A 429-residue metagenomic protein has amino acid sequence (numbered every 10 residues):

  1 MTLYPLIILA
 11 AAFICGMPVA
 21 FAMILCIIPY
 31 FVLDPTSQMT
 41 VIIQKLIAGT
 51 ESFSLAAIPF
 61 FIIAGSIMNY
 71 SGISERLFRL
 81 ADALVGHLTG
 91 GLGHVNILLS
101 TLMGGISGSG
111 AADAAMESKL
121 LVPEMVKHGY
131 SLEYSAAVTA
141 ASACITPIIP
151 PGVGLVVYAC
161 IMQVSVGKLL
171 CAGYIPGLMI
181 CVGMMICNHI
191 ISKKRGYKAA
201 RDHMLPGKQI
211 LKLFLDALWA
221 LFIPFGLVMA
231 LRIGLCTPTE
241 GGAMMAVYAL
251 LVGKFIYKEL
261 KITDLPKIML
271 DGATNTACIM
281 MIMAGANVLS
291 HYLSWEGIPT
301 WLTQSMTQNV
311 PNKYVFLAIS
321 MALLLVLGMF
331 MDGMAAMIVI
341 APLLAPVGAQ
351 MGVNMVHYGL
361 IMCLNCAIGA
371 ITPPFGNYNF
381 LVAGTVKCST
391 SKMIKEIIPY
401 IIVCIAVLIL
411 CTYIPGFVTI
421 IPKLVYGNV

Functional and structural regions predicted by a protein language model:
M1-V429: Alpha-helical transmembrane segments of multi-pass membrane transport proteins
